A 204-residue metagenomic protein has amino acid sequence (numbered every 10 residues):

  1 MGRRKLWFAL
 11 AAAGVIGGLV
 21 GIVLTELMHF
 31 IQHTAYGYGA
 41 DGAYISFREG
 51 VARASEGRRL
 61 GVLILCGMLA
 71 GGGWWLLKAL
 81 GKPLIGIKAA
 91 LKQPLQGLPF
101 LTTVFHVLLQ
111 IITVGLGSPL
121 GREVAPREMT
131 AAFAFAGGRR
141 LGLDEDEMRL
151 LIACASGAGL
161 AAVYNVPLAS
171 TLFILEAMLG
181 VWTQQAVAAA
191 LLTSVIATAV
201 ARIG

Functional and structural regions predicted by a protein language model:
M1-G204: Alpha-helical transmembrane segments and immediately membrane-proximal extracytoplasmic
